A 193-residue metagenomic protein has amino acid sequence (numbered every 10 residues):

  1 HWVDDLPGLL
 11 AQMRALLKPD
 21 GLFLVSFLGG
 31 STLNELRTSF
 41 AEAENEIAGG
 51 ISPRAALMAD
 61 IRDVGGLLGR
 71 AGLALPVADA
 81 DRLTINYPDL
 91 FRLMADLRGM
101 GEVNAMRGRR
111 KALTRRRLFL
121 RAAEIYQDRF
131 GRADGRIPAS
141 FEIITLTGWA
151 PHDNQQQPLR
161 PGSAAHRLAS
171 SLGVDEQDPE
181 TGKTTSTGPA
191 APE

Functional and structural regions predicted by a protein language model:
H1, S31, H152: Glycine-rich nucleotide phosphate-binding loop and flanking beta-alpha elements of Rossmann-like dinucleotide-binding
H1-P7, F27: A short SAM/SAH-binding and catalytic strip from SAM-dependent methyltransferases
P7-L22: A short glycine-rich, Lys/Arg-flanked "PGG" loop and its adjoining helix->strand segment in the class I
A11, G66, E124: Active-site phosphate/pyrophosphate- and oxyanion-stabilizing loops and adjacent acidic/basic residues in soluble
A11-M13, E42, A165: Glycine-rich, phosphate-binding/catalytic loops in enzymes
D20, L24-R92, M100-L113: Conserved catalytic/acceptor-binding region of the Class I
A71, P88-E193: C-terminal lobe and adjacent flexible extensions of AdoMet/dcAdoMet transferase-like proteins
